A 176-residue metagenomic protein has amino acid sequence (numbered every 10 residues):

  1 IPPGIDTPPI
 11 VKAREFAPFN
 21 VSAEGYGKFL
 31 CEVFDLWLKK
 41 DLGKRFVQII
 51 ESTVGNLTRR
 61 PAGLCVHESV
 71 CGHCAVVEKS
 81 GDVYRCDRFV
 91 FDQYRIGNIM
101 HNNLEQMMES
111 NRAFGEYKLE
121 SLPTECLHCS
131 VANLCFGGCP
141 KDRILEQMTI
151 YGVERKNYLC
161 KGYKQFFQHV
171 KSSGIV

Functional and structural regions predicted by a protein language model:
I1-V70, V76, R88-F91, R95: Radical SAM enzyme [4Fe-4S]-AdoMet core and its adjacent flexible, acidic and glycine-rich loops/tails across
C65-H67, C71, L119, I150: Generic marker of residues within folded, mature protein domains
V90-V176: Flexible mid-to-C-terminal extensions adjoining Fe-S/redox cofactors in radical SAM and related proteins
